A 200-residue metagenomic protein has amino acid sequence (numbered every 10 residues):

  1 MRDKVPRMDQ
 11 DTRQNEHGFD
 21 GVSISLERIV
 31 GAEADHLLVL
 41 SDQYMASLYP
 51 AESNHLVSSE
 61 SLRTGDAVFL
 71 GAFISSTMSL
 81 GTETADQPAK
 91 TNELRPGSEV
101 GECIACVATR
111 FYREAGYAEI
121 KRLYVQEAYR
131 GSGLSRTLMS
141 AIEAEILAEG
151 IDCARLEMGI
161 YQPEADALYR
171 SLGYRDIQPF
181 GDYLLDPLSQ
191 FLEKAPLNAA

Functional and structural regions predicted by a protein language model:
R2-Q14, Q190-A200: Terminal substrate-recognition subdomain of acyl/acetyltransferases
D9-Q10, H17-K121, Q126-E127, M139-A141 (+3 more regions): Acetyl-CoA-dependent GNAT
Q126-A128, S132, I160: Active-site acidic-Proline motif in GNAT/NAT acetyltransferases
S132, R136, S140: Residues forming the Rossmann-fold NAD(P)(H) cofactor-binding site
L138, Q162-A165: Conserved short alpha-helix immediately C-terminal to the canonical SAM/SAH-binding motif I of Rossmann-like
M139, I146-M158: Conserved GNAT acetyl-CoA-binding A-motif
R155-M158, D166, R170-F191: Conserved catalytic-core motifs of GNAT/GCN5-like acyltransferases
